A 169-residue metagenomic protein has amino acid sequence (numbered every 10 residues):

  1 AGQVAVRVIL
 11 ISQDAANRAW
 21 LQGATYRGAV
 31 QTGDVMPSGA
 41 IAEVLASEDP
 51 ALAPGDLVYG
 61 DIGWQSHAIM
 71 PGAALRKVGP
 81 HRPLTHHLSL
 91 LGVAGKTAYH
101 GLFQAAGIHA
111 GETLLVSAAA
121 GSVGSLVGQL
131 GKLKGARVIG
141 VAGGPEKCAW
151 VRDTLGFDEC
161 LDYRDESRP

Functional and structural regions predicted by a protein language model:
A1-Q13, L21-W64: Glycine-rich beta-strand-centered segment in the early N-terminal region that forms part of a ligand/cofactor-binding
A16: Active-site-facing substrate-recognition patch
M36-E43, P54-A118: NAD(P)H dinucleotide-binding glycine-rich loop of Rossmann-like/cofactor-binding domains, especially the beta1-alpha1
D49, G107-I108, T154: Alpha-helix termination/capping residues and helix-transition junctions
A51, A74, R82, P145 (+1 more regions): Residue-level detector of flexible, active-site-proximal loop/helix-junction positions within diverse enzyme catalytic
A98, G128, K132: Gly/Ala-rich phosphate-binding loop of Rossmann-like dinucleotide-binding domains, activating on the conserved
G124-S125: N-terminal Rossmann-fold NAD(P) dinucleotide-binding loop
K132-P169: Adenosine-nucleotide cofactor-binding segment
